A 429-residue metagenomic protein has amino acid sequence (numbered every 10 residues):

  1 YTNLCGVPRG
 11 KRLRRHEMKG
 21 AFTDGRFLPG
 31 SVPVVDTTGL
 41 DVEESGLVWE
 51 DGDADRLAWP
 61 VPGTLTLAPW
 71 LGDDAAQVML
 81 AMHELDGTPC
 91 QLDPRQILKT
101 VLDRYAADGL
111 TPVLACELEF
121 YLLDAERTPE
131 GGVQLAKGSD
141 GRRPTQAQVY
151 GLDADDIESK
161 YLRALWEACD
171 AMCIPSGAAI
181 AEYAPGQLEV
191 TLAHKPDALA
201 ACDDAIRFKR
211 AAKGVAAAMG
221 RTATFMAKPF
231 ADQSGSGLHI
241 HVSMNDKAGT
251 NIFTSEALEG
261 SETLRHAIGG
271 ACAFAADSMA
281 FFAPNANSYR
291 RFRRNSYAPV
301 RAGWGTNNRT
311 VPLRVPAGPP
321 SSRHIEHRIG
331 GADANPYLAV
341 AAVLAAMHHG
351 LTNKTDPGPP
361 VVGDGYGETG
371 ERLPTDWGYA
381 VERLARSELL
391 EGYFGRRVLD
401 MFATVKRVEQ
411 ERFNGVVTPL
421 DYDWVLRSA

Functional and structural regions predicted by a protein language model:
Y1-A181, A200, D204, T369-A429: ATP/Mg2+-dependent ligation/transfer catalytic cores
Y1-T2, E117-L118, A125, A181 (+4 more regions): An acidic- and aromatic-residue-enriched active-site/binding cleft used to recognize and process polar
V78-E84, L188-K195, V242, H327: Short, hydrophobic beta-strand segments
R95, L114, S159, R163 (+10 more regions): Conserved structured core elements
T100-R104, D108, Y161-M172, A211 (+3 more regions): Generic non-transmembrane alpha-helical segments
Y121-D124, P185-A193, A227-I240, A286-R301 (+1 more regions): Beta-rich nucleic-acid/ligand-interaction surfaces
Q187, L192, A198-A271: Acidic, glycine-rich loop-and-beta core segments that form the ion-binding/anion-interacting portion of active sites
G214-V215, R221-T222, N245-A429: Catalytic-core signal marking the mid-to-C-terminal active-site face
